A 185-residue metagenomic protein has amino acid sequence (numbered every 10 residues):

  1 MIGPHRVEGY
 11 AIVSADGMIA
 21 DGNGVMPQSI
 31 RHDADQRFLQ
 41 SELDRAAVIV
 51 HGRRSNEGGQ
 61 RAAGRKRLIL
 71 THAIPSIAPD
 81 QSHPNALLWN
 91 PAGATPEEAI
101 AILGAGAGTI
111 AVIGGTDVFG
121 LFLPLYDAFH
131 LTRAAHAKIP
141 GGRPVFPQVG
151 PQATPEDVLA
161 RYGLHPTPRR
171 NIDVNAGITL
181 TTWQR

Functional and structural regions predicted by a protein language model:
M1-R185: Enzymes that bind and transform nitrogen-containing heteroaromatic metabolites
